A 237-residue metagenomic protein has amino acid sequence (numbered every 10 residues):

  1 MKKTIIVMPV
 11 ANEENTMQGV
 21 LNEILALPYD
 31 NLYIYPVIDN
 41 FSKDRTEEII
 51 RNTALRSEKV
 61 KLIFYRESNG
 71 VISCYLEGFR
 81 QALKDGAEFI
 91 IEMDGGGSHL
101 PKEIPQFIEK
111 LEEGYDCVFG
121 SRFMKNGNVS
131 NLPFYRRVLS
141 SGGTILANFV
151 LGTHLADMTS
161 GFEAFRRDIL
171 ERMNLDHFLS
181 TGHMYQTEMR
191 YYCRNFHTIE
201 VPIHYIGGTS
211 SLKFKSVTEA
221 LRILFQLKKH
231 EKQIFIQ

Functional and structural regions predicted by a protein language model:
M1-K3, N15, N22, G152 (+1 more regions): Hydrophobic helical membrane-anchoring modules
M8, L32-S42, I63, M93: Short beta-strand/loop segment that forms part of the nucleotide-sugar
M8-N22, F41: Active-site beta-to-alpha loop of glycosyltransferases that engages the nucleotide-sugar donor
N15-G19, D44-T53: Acidic helix N-cap motif at the loop->helix transition within catalytic regions of sugar-transfer enzymes
M17, I24, G78, G96 (+2 more regions): Residue-level signature of catalytic and energy-coupling elements of molecular machines, predominantly ATP/GTP-dependent
N22-L32: Short, acidic, metal-binding catalytic loop of nucleotide-sugar glycosyltransferases
D39-E48, G97: A conserved acidic beta->alpha catalytic loop
Y65-K84, F89, P101-L179, H183 (+1 more regions): Acceptor/aglycone-binding surface of glycosyltransferases and processive sugar-polymer synthases
